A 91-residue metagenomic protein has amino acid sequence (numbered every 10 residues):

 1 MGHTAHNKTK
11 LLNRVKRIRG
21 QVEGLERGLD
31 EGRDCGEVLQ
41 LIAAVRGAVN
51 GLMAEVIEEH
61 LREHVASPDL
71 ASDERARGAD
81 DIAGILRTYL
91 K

Functional and structural regions predicted by a protein language model:
M1-K91: Solvent-exposed interaction patches of small proteins and small membrane subunits
